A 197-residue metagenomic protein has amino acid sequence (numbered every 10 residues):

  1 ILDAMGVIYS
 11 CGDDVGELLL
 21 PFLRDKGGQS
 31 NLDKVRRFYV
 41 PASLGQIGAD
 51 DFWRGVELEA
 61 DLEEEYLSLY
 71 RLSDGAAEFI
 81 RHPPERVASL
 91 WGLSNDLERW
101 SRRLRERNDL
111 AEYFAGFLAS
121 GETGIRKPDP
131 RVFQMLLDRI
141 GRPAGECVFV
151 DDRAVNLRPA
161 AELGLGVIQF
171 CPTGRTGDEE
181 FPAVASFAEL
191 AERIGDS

Functional and structural regions predicted by a protein language model:
I1, L93, F149-V150: Generic enzyme active-site microenvironment
I1-R37, E162-L163: Active-site neighborhood of HAD-like aspartate-dependent phosphohydrolases
D3-G6, G45, P83, G92 (+2 more regions): Generic structural signal for small/hydrophobic residues in well-ordered secondary structure, especially within
S10, G92-S94, Q169: Hydrophobic residues in well-ordered beta-strands that form the structural core
R36-E64: A metal-dependent, Asp-based hydrolase signature
G45, L69, A183-A185: A structural signal for short, well-ordered beta-strand elements
D50, E63-W91, R102, P130: Short, acidic loop-to-helix structural element flanking the phosphoryl-transfer center in phosphate-processing enzymes
L97-E98, R102-S197: Asp-based, Mg2+/Mn2+-dependent phosphohydrolase catalytic module
